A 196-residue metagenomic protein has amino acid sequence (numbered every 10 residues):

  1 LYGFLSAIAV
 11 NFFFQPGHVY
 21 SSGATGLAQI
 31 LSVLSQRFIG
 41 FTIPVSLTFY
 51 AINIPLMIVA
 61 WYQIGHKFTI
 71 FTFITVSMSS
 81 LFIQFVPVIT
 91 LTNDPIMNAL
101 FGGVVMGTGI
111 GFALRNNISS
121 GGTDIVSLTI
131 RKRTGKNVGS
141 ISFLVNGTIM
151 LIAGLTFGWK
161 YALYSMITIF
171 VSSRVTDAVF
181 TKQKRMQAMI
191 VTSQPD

Functional and structural regions predicted by a protein language model:
L1-P195: Core subunits and conserved enzymes of cellular information-processing and envelope-translocation systems across
